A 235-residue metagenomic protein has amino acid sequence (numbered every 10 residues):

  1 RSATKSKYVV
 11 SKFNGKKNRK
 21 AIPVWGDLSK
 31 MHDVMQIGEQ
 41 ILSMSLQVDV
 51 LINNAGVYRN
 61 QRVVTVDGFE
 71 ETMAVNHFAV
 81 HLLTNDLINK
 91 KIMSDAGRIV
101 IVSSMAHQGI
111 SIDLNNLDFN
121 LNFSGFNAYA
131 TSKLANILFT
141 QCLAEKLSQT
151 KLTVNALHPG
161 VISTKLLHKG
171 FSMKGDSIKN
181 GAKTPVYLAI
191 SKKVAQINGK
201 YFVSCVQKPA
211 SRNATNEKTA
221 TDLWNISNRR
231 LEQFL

Functional and structural regions predicted by a protein language model:
R1, L28, S104, P159 (+1 more regions): Active-site loop/turn elements of alpha/beta-hydrolase fold enzymes, especially the short glycine-/histidine-rich
R1-S45, V57-N60, V64-F69, L223-L235: Short-chain dehydrogenase/reductase
A21-P23, I99, A156, Y201: Conserved beta-strand scaffold positions in the cores of enzyme catalytic domains, especially in NTP/NDP-utilizing
Q47, L51-I52: Conserved hydrophobic beta-strands of the Rossmann-like cofactor-binding core in SDR/related NAD(P)H-dependent
G56-V66, E70, I92-T150, H158-M173: Catalytic loop of short-chain dehydrogenase/reductase
H77-F78: Ankyrin-repeat alpha-helix packing hotspot
T84-N85, Q141: A short, exposed helix-loop element centered on a Lys and neighboring polar residues
A156, M173-N225, R229: C-terminal helical subdomain
